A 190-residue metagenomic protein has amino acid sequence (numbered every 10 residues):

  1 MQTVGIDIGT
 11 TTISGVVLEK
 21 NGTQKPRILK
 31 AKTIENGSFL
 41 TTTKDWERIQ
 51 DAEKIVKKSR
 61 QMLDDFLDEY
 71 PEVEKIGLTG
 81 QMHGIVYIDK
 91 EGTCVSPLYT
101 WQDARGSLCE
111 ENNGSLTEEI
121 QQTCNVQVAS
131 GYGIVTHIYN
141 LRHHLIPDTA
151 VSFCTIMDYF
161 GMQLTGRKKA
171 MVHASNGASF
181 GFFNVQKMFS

Functional and structural regions predicted by a protein language model:
M1-P97, T149: N-terminal glycine/serine-rich phosphate-binding loop of ATP-dependent small-molecule kinases, especially carbohydrate
I8-T10, Q121-S190: Gly/Ser/Thr-rich active-site cleft segment
L40-T43, L108-N112, F182-N184: Short, charged, surface-exposed secondary-structure boundary motifs
K44-R48, E118-Q127: Short glycine/proline- and acidic residue-enriched helix-loop micro-motifs that form flexible lids or anion-recognition
W46, D68-T100, V126-G131, G161-F183: Short beta-strand-loop/turn "lid" adjacent to the catalytic site in phosphate-handling enzymes
Q61, D65, N112, Y139-R142 (+1 more regions): Residue-level signal for well-ordered alpha-helical scaffold segments within enzymatic catalytic domains
T93-C94, S115, E119: Hydrophobic or amphipathic alpha-helical targeting/insertion segments
D103: Carbohydrate-associated surface elements
